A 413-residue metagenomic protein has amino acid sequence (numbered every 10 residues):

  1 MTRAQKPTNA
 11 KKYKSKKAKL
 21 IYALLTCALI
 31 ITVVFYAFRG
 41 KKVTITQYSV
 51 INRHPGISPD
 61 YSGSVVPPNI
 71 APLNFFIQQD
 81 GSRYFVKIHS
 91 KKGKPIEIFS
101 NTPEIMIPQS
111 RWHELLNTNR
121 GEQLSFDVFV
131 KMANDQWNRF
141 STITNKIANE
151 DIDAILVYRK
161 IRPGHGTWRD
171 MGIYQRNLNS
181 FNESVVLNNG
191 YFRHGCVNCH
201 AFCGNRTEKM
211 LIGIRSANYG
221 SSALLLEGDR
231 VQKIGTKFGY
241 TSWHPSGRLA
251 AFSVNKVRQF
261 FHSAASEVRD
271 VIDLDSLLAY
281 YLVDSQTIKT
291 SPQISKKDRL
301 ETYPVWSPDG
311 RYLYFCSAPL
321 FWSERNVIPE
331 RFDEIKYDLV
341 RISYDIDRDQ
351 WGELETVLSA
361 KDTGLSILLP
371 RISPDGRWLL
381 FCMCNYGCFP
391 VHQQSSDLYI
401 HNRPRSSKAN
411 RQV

Functional and structural regions predicted by a protein language model:
S49-D60, S64, G93-R111, N179-G195 (+4 more regions): Multi-bladed beta-propeller domains
I57-S58, Q136-G166, K233-G235: Low-complexity, Pro/Ser/Thr- and charge-rich linker/hinge segments at domain boundaries
S58-Q79: Contiguous beta-strand segments within globular domains
A154-T167, F252-D273, C316-I335, C382-Q394: Short, conserved, GDST-rich strand-edge loop motifs in beta-rich repeat architectures
G172, S221-A223, L277-A279, D338-V340 (+1 more regions): A short loop-to-beta-strand structural motif that recurs across blades of beta-propeller domains
A201-C203, S242, V305, R371: Conserved beta-strand position repeated across blades of beta-propeller domains
G204-R206, P245-S246, P308-D309, P374-D375: Residue-level detector of Asp-centered blade-edge/turn motifs that repeat once per structural unit in beta-propeller
K209-M210, G247-A250, G310-L313, L379: Hydrophobic beta-strand positions that form the internal "hydrophobic ladder" of WD40/Gbeta-like beta-propeller blades
